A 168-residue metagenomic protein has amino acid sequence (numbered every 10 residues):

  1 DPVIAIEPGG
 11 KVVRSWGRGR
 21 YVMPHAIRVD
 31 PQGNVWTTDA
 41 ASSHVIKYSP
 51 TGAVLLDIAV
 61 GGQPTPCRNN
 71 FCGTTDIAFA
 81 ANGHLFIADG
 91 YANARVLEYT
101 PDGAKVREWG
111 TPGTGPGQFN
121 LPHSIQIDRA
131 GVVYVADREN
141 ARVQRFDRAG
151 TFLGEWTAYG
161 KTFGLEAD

Functional and structural regions predicted by a protein language model:
D1-D168: Eukaryotic scaffold repeat domains enriched in small/polar residues
